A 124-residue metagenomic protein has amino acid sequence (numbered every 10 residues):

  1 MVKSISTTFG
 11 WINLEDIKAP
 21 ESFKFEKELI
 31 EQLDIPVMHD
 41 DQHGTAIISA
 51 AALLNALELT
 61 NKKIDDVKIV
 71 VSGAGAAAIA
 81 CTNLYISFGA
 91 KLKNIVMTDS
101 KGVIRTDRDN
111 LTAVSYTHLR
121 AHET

Functional and structural regions predicted by a protein language model:
M1-D65: Glycine/serine-rich phosphate-binding loop and adjoining beta1-alpha1 elements at the start of nucleotide-handling
L14-I17, D40, S72, A80 (+1 more regions): Generic beta-strand/beta-sheet core signal
P20-S22, T45-A46, A78-I79, V103-T106: Flexible loop/turn segments at secondary-structure boundaries
S49, D66-Y85: Glycine-rich adenosine-cofactor-binding loop
L57, K62, N83-L84, G89: Residues forming the flavin
D65-I69, L92-I95: Residue-level recognition of the N-termini of beta-strands and the immediately preceding loop/turn
L92-T112: NAD(P)-binding Rossmann-fold cofactor-contacting core
T117-T124: Conserved small/polar residues in nucleotide/adenosyl-binding loops
